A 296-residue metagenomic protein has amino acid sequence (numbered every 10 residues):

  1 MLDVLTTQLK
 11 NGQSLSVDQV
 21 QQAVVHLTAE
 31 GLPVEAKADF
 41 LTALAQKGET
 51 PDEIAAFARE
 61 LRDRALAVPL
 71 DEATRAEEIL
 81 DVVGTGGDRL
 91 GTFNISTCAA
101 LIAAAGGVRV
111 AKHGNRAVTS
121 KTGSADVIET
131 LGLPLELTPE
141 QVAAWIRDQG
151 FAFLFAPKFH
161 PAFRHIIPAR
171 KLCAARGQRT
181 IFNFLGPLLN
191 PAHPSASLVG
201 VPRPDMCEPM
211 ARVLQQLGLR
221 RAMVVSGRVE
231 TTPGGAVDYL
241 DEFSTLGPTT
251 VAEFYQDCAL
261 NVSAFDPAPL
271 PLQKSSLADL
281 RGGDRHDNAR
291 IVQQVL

Functional and structural regions predicted by a protein language model:
M1-G91, G106, K274-A278, A289-L296: Acidic, glycine/proline-rich low-complexity segments that act as flexible tails and inter-domain linkers
Q8, D63-L66, D71-A73, T92 (+4 more regions): Glycine-rich anion-binding loops and their surrounding alpha/beta cores
S14, V118, G282-H286: Alpha-helix N-cap/helix-start motif at coil-to-helix transitions, marked by capping-box chemistry
A36-K37, V110-H113, V224: Short beta-strand segments at enzyme active-site cores
A38, D126, E208: Short alpha-helical basic/polar micro-motif
F40, A99, M210: Aromatic/hydrophobic pocket-lining residues that form π-stacking "cages" and hydrophobic walls in ligand
V82-G84, D88-I146: A generic, well-ordered mixed alpha/beta core segment in the N-terminal half of proteins
